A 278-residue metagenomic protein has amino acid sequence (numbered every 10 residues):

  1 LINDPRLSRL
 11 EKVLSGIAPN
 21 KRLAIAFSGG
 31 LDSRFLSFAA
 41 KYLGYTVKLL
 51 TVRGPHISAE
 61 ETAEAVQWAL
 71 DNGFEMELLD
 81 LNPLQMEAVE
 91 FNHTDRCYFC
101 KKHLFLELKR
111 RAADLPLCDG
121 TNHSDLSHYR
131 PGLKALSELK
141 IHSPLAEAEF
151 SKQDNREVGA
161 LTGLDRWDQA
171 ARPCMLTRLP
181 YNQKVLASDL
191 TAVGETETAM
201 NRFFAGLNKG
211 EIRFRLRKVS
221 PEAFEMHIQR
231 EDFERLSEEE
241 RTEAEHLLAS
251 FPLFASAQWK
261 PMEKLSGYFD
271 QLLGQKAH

Functional and structural regions predicted by a protein language model:
L1-L161, E243-F254, P261-H278: ATP-dependent adenylation/nucleotidyltransferase module used to activate substrates
K134-H278: AMP-forming adenylation/ATP pyrophosphatase catalytic core
